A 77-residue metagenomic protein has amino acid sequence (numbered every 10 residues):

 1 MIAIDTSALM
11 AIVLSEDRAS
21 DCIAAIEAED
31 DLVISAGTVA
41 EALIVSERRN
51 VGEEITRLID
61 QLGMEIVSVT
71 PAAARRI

Functional and structural regions predicted by a protein language model:
M1-I34, V45-D60: Short, well-structured N-terminal submotif of metal-dependent ribonuclease cores
L9-M10, V39, A74: A generic structural signal for short hydrophobic patches within well-formed alpha-helices
G63-I77: Acidic catalytic patch
